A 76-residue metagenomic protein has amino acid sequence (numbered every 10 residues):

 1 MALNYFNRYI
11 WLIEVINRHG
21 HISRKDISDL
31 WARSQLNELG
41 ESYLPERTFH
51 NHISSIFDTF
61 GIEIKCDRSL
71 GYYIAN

Functional and structural regions predicted by a protein language model:
M1-N76: Short, basic/aromatic recognition patches that contact phosphate-bearing ligands
